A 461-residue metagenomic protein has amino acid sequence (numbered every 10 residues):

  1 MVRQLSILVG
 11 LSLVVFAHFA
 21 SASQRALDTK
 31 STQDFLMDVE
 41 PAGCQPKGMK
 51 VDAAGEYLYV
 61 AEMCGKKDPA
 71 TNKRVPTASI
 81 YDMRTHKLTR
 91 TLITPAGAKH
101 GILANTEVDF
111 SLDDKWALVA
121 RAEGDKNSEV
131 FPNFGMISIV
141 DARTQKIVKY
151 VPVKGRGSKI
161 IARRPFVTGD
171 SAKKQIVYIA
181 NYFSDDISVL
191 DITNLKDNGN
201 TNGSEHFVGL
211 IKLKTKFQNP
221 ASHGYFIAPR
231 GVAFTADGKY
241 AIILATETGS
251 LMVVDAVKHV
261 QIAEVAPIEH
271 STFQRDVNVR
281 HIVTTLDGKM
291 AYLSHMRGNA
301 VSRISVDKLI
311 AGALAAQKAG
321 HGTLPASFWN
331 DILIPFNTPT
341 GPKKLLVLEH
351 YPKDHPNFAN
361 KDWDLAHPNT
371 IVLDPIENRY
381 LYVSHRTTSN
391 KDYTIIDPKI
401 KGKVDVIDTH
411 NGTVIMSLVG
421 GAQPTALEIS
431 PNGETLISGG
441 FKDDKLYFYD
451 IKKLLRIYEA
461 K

Functional and structural regions predicted by a protein language model:
M1-L8: Bacterial N-terminal signal peptides that target proteins for export
L8-F16: Bacterial N-terminal signal peptides
H18-K461: Predominantly soluble domains enriched in secretory-pathway, periplasmic, or organellar proteins
